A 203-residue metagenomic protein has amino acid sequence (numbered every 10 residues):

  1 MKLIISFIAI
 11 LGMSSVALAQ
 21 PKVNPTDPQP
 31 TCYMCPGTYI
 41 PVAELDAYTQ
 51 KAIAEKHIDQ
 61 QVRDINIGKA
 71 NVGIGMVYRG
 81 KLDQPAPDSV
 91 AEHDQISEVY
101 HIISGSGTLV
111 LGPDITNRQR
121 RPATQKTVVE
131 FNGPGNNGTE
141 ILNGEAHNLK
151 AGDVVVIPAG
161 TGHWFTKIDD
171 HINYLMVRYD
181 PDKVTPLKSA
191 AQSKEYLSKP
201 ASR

Functional and structural regions predicted by a protein language model:
I5-S15: Bacterial N-terminal signal peptides
L18-H93, L187-E195, K199-R203: A short, N-terminal "cap"/entry segment at the start of jelly-roll beta-barrel domains of the cupin/DSBH fold
A91, S97-H101, A146-H147, V154-V155: His/acidic/aromatic-lined binding-pocket segments of jelly-roll/cupin-type domains and related regulatory beta-sandwich
D94-P113, T124-N137: Short, conserved beta-strand element in jelly-roll/cupin
I115-N117, H171-I172: Short, surface-exposed beta-strand-loop junctions and turns on beta-sheet-rich folds
T139-G144: Short alpha-helix capping/helix-loop boundary micro-motifs
H147-D169: Conserved metal-binding segment of the jelly-roll/cupin
D170-P186: A short hydrophobic beta-strand segment most commonly corresponding to one strand of the jelly-roll/cupin
